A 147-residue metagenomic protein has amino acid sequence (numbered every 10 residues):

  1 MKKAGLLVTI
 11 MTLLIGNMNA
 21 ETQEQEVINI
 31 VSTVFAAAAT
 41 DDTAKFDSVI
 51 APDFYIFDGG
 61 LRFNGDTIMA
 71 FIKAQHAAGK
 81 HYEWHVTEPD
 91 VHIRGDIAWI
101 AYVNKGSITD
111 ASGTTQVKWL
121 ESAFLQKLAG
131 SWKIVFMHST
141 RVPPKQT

Functional and structural regions predicted by a protein language model:
M1-A4: Positively charged n-region of N-terminal signal peptides that target proteins for export
M11-S48, K145-T147: Short, low-complexity N-terminal intrinsically disordered segments enriched in polar/charged residues
V34, I72-K73, V86-V91, N104-G106 (+1 more regions): Hydrophobic/aromatic beta-strand elements that line small-molecule binding cavities or substrate pockets in beta-rich
V34, K45-F46, F54, I68 (+3 more regions): Hydrophobic pocket/interface hotspot
T43-R94, T115: A solvent-exposed, acidic/Ser-Thr-rich amphipathic alpha-helical stretch
D96-N104: A short hydrophobic beta-strand element
D110-S112: Outer-membrane beta-barrel domain signature
K118-K145: Short beta-strand edge/turn micro-motifs at domain boundaries
